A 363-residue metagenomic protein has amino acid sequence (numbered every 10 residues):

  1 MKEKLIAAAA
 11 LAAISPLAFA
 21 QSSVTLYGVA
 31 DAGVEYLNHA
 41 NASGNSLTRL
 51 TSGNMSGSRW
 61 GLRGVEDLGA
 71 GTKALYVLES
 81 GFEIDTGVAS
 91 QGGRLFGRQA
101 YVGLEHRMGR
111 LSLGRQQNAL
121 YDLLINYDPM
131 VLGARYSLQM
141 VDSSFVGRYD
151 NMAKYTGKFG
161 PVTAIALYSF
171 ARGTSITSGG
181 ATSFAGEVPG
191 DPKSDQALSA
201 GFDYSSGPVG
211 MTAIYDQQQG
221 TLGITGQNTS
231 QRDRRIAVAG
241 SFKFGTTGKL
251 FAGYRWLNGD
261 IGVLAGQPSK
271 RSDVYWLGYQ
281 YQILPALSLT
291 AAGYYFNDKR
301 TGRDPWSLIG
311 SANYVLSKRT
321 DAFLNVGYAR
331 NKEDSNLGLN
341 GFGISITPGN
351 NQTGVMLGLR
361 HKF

Functional and structural regions predicted by a protein language model:
S22-L37, L47-A171, S194, F202-G207: Outer membrane beta-barrel
V24-A32, A70, A74-L78, L111 (+9 more regions): Transmembrane beta-strands of outer-membrane beta-barrel proteins
A32-N38, S80-I84, Q117-A119, P161 (+7 more regions): Transmembrane beta-strands of outer-membrane beta-barrel pores
N45-T48, V88, L138-M140, S183-V188 (+4 more regions): Extracellular loop and loop/strand-boundary signature of outer-membrane beta-barrel proteins
R63-D67, E105-R107, T156-G160, D203-G207 (+4 more regions): Structural signature of outer-membrane beta-barrel channels/translocons
P189-I309, N313-Y314, G327-Y328: Detector for outer-membrane/organellar transmembrane beta-barrel domains, recognizing the amphipathic beta-strand
Y314-L316, Y328, T347-F363: Outer-membrane beta-barrel "beta-signal"
